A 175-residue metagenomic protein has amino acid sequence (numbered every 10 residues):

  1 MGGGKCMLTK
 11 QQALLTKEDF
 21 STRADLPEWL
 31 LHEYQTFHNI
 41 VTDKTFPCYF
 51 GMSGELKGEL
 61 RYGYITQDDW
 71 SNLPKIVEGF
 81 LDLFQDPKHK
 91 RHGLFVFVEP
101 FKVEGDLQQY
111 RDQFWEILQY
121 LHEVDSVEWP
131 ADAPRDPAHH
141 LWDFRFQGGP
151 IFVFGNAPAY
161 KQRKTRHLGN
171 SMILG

Functional and structural regions predicted by a protein language model:
G2-H89, F95, E99-G105, Q109-P130: Non-catalytic accessory regions used for complex assembly or targeting
A133-S171: Aromatic/basic-lined ligand-recognition segments that form π-stacking hydrophobic pockets flanked by Lys/Arg to engage
